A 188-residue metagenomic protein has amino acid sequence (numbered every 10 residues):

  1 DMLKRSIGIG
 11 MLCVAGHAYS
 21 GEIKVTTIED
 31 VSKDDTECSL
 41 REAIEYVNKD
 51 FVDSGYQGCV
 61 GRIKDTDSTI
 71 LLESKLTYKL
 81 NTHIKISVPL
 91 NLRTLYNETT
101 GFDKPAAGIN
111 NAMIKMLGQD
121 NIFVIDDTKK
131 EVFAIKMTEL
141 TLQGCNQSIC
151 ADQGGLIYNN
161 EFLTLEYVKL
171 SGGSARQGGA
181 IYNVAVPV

Functional and structural regions predicted by a protein language model:
M2-L3, N91: Intrinsically disordered, low-complexity sequence elements enriched in Ser/Thr/Gly/Pro
L3-G10: Sec-dependent signal peptide recognition, specifically the positively charged N-region followed immediately by
S6, A18, G154, Q177-G178: Positively charged, low-complexity intrinsically disordered regions
M11-Y19: Hydrophobic h-region of N-terminal signal peptides that target proteins for export in Gram-negative bacteria
V14, E73, Q177-G178: Alpha-helical structural elements
A18-E161, S171, N183: N-terminal, post-signal-peptide segments of secreted/periplasmic proteins
L163-V188: A detector of tandem-repeat and repeat-rich interaction/domain scaffolds
